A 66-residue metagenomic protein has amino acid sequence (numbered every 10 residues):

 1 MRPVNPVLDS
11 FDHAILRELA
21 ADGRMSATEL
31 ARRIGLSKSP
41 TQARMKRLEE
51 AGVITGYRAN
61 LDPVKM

Functional and structural regions predicted by a protein language model:
M1-M66: A compositional/biophysical signature of low hydrophobicity enriched in polar/charged and small residues
